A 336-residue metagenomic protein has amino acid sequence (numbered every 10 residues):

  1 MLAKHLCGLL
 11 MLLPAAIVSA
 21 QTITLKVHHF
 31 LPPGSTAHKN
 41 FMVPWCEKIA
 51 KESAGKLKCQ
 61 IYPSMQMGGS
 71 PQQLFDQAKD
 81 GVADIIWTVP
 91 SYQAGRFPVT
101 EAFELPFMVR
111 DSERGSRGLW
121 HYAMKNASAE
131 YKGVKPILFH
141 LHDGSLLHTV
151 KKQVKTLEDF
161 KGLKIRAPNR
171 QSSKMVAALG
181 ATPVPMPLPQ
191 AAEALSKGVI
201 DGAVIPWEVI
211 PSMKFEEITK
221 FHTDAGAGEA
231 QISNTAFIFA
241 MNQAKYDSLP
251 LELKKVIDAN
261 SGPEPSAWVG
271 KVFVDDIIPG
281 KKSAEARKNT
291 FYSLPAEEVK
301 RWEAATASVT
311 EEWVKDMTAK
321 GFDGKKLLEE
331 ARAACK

Functional and structural regions predicted by a protein language model:
M1-L10: Bacterial N-terminal signal peptides that target proteins for export
A16-A20: Sec/Tat signal peptide C-region and signal peptidase I cleavage site
Q21-R114, A129-K336: N-terminal secretory/targeting leader peptides
R117-M124, A129: Signature of the catalytic double-stranded beta-helix
